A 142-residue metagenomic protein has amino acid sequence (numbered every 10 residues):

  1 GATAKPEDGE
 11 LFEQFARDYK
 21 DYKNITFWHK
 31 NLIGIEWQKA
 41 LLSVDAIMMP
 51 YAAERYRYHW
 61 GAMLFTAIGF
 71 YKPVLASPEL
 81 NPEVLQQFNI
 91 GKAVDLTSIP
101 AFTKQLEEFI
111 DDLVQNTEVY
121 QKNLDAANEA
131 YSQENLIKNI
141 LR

Functional and structural regions predicted by a protein language model:
G1-A2: Short beta-strand segments
G9-Q38, S43: Nucleotide-activated donor-binding/catalytic signature segment of Leloir-type glycosyltransferases, i.e., the conserved
F27, V74, G91-A93: Conserved beta-strand scaffold positions in the cores of enzyme catalytic domains, especially in NTP/NDP-utilizing
A40-S43, Q105-F109: CheY-like receiver
D45, Y71-P73: A short alpha->beta transition loop at the rim of the catalytic pocket in nucleotide-sugar-dependent
M49-F65, S77-E79, E83-V84: Nucleotide-sugar-dependent
E83-E108: Change "using UDP/GDP/dTDP sugars" to "using nucleotide sugars
T97-K104, D111-R142: A charged, aromatic-enriched C-terminal amphipathic alpha-helix characteristic of glycosyltransferases across folds
